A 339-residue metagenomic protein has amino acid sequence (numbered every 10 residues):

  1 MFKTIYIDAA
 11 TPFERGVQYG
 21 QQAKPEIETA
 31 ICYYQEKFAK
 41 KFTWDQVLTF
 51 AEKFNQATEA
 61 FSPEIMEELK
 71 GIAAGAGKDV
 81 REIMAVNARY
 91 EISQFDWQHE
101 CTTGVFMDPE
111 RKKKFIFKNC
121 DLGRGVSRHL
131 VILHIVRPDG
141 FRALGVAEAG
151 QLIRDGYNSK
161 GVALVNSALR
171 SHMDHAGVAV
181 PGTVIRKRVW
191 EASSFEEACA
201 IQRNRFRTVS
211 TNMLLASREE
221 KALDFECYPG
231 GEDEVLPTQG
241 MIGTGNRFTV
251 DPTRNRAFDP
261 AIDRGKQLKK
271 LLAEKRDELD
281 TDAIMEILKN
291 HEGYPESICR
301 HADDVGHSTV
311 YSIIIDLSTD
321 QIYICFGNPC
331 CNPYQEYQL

Functional and structural regions predicted by a protein language model:
M1-E100, W190-F225, P229-G230, T238-L339: C-terminus-biased signal that marks the final domain/tail of proteins
D45-F50, I132-L133, V178: A short alpha-helix capping/helix-coil boundary motif
A88-A176, T183, V310: Internal mixed beta-strand/loop scaffold within catalytic domains of large alpha/beta enzymes
K118, R186-R188, R264: Basic side chains
L122-R124, S171-H172, G230-E232, P329-N332: Short, surface-exposed beta-strand-loop junctions and turns on beta-sheet-rich folds
G125, H129, A143-G145, G156 (+4 more regions): Residue-level preference for alpha-helix termini and adjacent loops
P138-G140, A168-V209: Compact, glycine/acidic-enriched structural inserts
